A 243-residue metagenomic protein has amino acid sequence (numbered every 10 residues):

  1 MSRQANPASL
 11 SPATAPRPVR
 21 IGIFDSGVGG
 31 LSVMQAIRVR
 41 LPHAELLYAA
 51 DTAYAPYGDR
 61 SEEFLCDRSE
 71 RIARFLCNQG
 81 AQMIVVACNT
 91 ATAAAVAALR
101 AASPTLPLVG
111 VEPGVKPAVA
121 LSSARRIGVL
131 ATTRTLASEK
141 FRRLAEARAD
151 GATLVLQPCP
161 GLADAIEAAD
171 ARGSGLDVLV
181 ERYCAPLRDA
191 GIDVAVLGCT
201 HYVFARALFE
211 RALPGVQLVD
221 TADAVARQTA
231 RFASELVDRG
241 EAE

Functional and structural regions predicted by a protein language model:
S2-E243: Non-catalytic structural scaffold of enzyme domains
